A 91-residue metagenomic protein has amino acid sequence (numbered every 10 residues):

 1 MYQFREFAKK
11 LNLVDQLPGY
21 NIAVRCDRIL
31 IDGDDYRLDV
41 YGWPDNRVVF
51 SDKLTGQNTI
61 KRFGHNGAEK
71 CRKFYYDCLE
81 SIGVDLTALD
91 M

Functional and structural regions predicted by a protein language model:
M1-G33, A68, L89: Negatively charged, low-complexity tracts enriched in Asp/Glu with abundant Ser/Thr
E6-K9, D52, H65, Y76: Generic detector of N-terminal low-structure segments
K9, D15, D27, L54-G56 (+2 more regions): Generic detection of short hydrophobic beta-strand segments and adjacent strand-loop junctions
R25-D27, D32, D39-Y41, S51 (+1 more regions): A structural detector for beta-sheet-dominated domains
Y36-C71: Intrinsically disordered, low-complexity regulatory segments enriched in Ser/Thr/Pro and charged residues
G67-I82: A short, charged, amphipathic alpha-helix used as a generic interaction element across diverse proteins
G83-D90: Acidic, proline/glycine-rich low-complexity IDRs
